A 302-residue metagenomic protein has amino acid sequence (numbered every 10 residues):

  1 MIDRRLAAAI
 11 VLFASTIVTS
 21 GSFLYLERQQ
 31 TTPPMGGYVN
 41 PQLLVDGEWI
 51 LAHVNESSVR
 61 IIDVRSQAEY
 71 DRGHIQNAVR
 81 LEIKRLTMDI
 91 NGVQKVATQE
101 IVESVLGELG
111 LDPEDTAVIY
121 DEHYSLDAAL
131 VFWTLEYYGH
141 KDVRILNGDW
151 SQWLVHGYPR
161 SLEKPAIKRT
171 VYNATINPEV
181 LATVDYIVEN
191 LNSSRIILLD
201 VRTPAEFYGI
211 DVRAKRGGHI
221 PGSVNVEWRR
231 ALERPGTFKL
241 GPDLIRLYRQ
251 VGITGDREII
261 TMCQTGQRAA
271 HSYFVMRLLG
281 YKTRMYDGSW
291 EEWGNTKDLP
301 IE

Functional and structural regions predicted by a protein language model:
M1-L12: N-terminal Sec-pathway targeting helices
R5, G21, L26-Y38, K95-N190 (+3 more regions): Thiolate-centered catalytic microenvironments shared by cysteine-dependent enzyme domains
V11-G21: Hydrophobic membrane-insertion alpha-helices, especially the h-region of bacterial N-terminal signal peptides
M35-E114, V188-V251, G255-D256: Positively charged, proline/Ser/Thr-rich regional signature most characteristic of the Rhodanese/CDC25-like
S66-E69, K84-M88, H123-L126, W150-Q152 (+5 more regions): Solvent-exposed loop/turn segments at secondary-structure junctions within structured extracellular/periplasmic domains
D71-I75, A129-V131, H156, G209-D211 (+2 more regions): Short, solvent-exposed loop/turn and secondary-structure capping segments
R246, D256-I301: C-terminal soluble interaction/assembly domains
